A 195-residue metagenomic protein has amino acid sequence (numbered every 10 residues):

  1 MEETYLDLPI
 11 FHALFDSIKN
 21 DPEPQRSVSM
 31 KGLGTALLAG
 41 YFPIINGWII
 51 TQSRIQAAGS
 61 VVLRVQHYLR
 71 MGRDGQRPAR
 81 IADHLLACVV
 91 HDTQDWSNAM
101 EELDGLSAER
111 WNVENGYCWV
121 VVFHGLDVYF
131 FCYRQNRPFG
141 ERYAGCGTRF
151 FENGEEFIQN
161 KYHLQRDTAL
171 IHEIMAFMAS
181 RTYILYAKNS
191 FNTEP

Functional and structural regions predicted by a protein language model:
M1-W119, D127-F130, R134-P195: A short, conserved, highly charged catalytic patch centered on acidic carboxylates
H124: Charged, structured surface patches that assemble and position nucleic-acid processing machinery
